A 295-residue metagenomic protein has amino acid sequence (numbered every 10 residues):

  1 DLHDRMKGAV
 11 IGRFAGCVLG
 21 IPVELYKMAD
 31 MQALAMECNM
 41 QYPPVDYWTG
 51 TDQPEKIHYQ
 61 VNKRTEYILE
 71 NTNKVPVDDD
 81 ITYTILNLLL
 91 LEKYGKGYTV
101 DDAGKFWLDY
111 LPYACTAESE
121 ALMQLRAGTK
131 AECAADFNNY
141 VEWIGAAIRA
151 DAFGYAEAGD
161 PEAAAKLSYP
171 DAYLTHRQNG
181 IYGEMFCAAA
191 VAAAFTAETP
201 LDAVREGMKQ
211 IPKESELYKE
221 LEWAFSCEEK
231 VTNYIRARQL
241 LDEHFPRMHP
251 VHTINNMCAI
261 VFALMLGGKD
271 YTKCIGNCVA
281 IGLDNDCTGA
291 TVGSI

Functional and structural regions predicted by a protein language model:
L2-A15, L19-Y83: An N-terminal structural lobe/cap that precedes and organizes the functional/catalytic core across diverse proteins
F14-P22, Y26, C38-Y42, L89-Y98 (+5 more regions): A generic secondary-structure signal for well-formed alpha-helical elements
A15-I21, L25-Y47, H176-N179, F186-A188 (+2 more regions): Catalytic phosphate/nucleotide-handling subdomain of diverse soluble enzymes
Y26-D30, L90-K93, L122-Q124, G128: Short secondary-structure boundary/capping segments
N39, L89, G104-L111, D171-A172 (+1 more regions): Acidic, glycine-rich active-site loops and adjacent beta-strand->loop/helix elements that engage anionic groups
Y67-A103, W107-L111: Aromatic-rich carbohydrate-recognition surfaces in CAZymes
E118-I144, A150-G180, E184, A188-G282: Accessory "access/gating" subregions that flank catalytic or transport cores
